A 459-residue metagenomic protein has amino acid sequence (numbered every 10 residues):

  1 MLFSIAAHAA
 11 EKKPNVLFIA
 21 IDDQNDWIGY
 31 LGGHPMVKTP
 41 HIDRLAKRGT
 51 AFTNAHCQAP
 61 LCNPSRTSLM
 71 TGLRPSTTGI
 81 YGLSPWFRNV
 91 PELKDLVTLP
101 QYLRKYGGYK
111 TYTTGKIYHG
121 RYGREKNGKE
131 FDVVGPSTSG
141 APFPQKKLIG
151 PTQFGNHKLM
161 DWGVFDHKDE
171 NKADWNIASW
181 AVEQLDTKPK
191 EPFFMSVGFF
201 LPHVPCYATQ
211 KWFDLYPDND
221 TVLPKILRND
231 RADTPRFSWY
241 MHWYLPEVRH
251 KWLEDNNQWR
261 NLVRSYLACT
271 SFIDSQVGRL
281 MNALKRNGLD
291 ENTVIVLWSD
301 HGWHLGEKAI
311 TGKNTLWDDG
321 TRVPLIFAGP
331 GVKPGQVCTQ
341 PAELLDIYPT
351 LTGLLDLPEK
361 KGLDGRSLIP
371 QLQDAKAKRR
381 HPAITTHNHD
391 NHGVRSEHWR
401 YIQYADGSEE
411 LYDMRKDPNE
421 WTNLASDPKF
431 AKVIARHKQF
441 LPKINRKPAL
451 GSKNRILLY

Functional and structural regions predicted by a protein language model:
A7-Y404, S408-E409, P418-R446, G451-Y459: Formylglycine-dependent sulfatase
R415: Residues forming the ATP-binding cleft of Hanks-type serine/threonine protein kinase domains
